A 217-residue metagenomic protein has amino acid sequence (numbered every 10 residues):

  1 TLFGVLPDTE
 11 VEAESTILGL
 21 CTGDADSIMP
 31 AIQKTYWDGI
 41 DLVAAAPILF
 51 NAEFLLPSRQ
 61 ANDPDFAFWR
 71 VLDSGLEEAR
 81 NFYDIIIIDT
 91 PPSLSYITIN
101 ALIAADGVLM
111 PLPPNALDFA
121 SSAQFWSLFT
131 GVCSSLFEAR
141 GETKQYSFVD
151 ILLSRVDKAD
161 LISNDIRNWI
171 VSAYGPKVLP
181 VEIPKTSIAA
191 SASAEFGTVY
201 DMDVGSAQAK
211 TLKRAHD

Functional and structural regions predicted by a protein language model:
T1-D217: P-loop NTP-binding core
